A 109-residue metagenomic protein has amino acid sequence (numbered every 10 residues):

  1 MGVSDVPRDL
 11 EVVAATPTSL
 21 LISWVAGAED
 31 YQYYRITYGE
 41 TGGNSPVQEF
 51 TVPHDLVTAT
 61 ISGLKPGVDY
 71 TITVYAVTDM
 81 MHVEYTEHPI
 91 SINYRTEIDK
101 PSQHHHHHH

Functional and structural regions predicted by a protein language model:
M1-S62, D69-H109: Extracellular low-complexity, O-glycosylation-prone stalks/linkers
